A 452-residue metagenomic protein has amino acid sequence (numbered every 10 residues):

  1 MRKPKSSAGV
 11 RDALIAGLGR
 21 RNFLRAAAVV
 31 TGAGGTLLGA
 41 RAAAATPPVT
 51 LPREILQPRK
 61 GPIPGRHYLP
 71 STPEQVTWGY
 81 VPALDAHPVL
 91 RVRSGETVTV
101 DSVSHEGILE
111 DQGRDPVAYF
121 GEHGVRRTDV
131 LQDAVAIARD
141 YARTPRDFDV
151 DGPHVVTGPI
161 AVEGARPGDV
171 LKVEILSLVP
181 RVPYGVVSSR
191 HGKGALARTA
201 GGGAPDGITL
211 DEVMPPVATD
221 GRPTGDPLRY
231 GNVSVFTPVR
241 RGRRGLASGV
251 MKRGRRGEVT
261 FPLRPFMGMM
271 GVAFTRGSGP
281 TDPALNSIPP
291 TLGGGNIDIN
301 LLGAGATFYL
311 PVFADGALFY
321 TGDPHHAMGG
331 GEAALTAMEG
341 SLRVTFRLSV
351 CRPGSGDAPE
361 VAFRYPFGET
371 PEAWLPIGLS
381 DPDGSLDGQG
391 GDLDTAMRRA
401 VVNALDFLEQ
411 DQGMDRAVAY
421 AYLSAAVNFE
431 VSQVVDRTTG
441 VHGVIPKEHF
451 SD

Functional and structural regions predicted by a protein language model:
M1-G19: N-terminal secretory signal peptides
L14-L18, L38-Y68: C-terminal segment of N-terminal export signals and the immediately downstream linker at the start of the mature
G19-V30, T36, A419: N-terminal export leaders
H67-F148: N-terminal, Lys/Arg-enriched amphipathic/low-complexity engagement segments that precede the first folded domain
P73-A83, D149-V156, L285-G293: Short, structured beta-strand/loop micro-motifs enriched in basic residues and often containing a Trp
P88-E106, A161-V162, L171-I175, G305-A314: Beta-strand cores of secreted/periplasmic/IMS beta-sandwich domains, seen most often in copper-related folds
V170-F363, V402, R416-A417, Y422-G440 (+1 more regions): Glycine-rich anion/phosphate-binding loop at the beta-strand->alpha-helix junction
V361-D415, Y422: A hydrophobic, small-residue-rich beta->alpha segment in the mid-to-C-terminal subdomain of diverse proteins
